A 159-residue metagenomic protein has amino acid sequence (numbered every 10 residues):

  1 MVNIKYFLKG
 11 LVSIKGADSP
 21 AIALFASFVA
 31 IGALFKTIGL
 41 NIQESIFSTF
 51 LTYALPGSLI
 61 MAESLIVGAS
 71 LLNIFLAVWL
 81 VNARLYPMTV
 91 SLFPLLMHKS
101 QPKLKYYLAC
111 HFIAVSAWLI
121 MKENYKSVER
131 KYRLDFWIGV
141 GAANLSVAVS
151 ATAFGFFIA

Functional and structural regions predicted by a protein language model:
M1-T52, E63-V78: Helix-loop-helix hairpins and the membrane-proximal interhelical loops of multi-pass alpha-helical transport proteins
V29-L34, I60-M61, I120, A153 (+1 more regions): Alpha-helical transmembrane segments of multipass membrane proteins
L51-G57, A109-A114: Small-residue-rich segments of transmembrane alpha-helices in multi-pass membrane proteins, especially helix faces
T52-E63, L85-Y86: A generic, lipid-embedded transmembrane alpha helix
L76-A159: Helix-loop-helix junctions within the multi-pass membrane cores of secondary transporters/permeases
